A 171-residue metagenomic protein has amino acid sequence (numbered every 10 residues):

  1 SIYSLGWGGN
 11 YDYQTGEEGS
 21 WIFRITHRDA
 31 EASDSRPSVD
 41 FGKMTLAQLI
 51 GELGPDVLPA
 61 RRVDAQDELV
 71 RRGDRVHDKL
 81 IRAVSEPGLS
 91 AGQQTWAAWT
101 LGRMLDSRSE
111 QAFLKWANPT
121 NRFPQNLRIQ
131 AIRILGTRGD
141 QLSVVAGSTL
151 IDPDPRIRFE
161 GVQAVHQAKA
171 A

Functional and structural regions predicted by a protein language model:
S1-E18, I151-A171: Repeat-solenoid scaffold signature
S1-Q48, D64, V70-R71: Beta-propeller domains with acidic blade repeats across secreted/periplasmic ectodomains and cytosolic WD/CNH propellers
S1-S4, G9, T15, G19 (+4 more regions): Extended hydrophobic/aromatic segments used for targeting, binding, or gating
S35-V39, G51, P59-G73, G92-S107 (+3 more regions): Structural detector for internal amphipathic alpha-helices that build alpha-solenoid repeat scaffolds
K43, P87, A91-Q94: Metal-dependent phosphoester/phosphodiester hydrolase catalytic core
M44-T45, L53, V57: C-type cytochrome heme-c attachment and multiheme electron-transfer modules
G51-L53, K79-G88, A112-F123, V145-P153: Alpha-solenoid HEAT/Armadillo-like helical repeat scaffolds in large eukaryotic proteins
